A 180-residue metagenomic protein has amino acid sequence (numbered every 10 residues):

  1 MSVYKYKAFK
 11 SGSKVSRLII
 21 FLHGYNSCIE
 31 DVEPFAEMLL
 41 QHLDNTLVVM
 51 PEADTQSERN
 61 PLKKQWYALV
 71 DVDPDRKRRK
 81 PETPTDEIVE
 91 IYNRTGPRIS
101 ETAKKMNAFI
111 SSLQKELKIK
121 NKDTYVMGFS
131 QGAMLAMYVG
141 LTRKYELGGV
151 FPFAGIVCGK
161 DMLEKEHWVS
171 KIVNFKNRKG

Functional and structural regions predicted by a protein language model:
S2-I119, D123: Serine-hydrolase catalytic machinery in alpha/beta-hydrolase-like enzymes
K7-K10, P152-G180: The feature captures the conserved acid-bearing segment of alpha/beta-hydrolase catalytic domains
I20-L22, M127, R178-G180: Short hydrophobic segments within beta-strands
E33-P34, L62, V139-G140, L163-K165: Short amphipathic alpha-helical segments
M127-G132, A136: Gly/Ala-rich beta-loop-alpha elbow adjacent to hydrolase catalytic centers
Y138-G149: Conserved hydrolase catalytic core segment
